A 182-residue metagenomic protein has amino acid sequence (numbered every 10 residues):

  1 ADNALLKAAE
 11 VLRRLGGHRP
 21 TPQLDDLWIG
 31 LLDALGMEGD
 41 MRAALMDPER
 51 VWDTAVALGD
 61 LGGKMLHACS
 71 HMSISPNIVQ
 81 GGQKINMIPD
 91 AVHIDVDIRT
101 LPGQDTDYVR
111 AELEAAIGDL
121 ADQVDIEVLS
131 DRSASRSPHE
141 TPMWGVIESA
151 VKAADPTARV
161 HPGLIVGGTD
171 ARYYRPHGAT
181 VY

Functional and structural regions predicted by a protein language model:
A1-P22: A short core secondary-structure module
D2, V11, Y108-I117: Short amphipathic alpha-helices in soluble, non-transmembrane regions that often serve as interface/regulatory elements
L6, T21-Q83, D90, D107-A111 (+1 more regions): An extended, acidic, His-containing surface patch that forms the Zn2+-binding/catalytic region of metallohydrolases
E10, I88-V109: C-terminal catalytic subdomain
L15-R19, E114-D122: A common structural junction motif
